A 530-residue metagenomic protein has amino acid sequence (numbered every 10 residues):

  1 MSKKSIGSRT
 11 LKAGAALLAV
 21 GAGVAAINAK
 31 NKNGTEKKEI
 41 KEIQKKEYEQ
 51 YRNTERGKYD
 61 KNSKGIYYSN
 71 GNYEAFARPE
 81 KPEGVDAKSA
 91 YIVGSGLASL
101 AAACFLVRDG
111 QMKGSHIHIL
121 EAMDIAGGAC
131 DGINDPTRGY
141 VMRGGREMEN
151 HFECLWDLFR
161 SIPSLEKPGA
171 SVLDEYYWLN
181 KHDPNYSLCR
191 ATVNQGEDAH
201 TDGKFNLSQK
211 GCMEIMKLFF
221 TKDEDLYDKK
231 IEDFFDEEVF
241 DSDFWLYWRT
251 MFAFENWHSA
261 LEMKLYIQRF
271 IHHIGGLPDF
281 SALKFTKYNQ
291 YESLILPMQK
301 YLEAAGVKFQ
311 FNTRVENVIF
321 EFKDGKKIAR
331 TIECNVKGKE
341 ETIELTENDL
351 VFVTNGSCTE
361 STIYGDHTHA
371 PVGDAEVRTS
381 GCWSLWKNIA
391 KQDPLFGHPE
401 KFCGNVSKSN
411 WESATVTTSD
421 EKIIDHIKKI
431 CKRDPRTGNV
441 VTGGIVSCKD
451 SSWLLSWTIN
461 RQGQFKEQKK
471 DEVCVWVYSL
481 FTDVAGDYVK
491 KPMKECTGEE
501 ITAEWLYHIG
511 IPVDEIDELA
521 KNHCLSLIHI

Functional and structural regions predicted by a protein language model:
I6-R9, G14-A90, R108-G114, I528: Extreme N-terminal leader/targeting segments of oxidoreductases
G94-G96: Glycine-rich Rossmann-fold phosphate-binding loop(s) that bind the pyrophosphate of adenine dinucleotide cofactors
S99: N-terminal Rossmann-fold NAD(P) dinucleotide-binding loop
V107-I133: Glycine-rich FAD pyrophosphate-binding loop
T137-W178: Conserved FAD-binding subdomain of flavin-dependent enzymes
S164-H272, K284: Rossmann-like flavin
I271-D349, N355: Helical element adjacent to the flavin cofactor pocket in flavoenzyme catalytic cores
H273-T286, N348-L350, N355-I528: C-terminal segments that line or cap access tunnels to active or ligand-binding sites in enzymes and enzyme-associated
